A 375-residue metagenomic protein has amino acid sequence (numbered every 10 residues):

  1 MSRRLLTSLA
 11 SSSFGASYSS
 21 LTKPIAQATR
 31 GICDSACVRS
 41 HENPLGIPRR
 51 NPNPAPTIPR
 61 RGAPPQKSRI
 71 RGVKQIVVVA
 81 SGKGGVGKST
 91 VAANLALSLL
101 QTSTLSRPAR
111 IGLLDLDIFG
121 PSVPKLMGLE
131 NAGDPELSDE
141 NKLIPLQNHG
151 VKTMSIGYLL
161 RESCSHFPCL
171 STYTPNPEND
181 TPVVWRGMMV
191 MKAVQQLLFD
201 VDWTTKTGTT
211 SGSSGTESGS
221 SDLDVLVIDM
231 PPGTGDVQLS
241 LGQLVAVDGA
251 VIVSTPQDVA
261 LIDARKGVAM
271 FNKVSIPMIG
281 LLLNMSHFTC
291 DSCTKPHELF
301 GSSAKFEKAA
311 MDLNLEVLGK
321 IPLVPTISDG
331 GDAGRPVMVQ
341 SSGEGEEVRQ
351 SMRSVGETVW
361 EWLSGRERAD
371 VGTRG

Functional and structural regions predicted by a protein language model:
M1-L21: N-terminal chloroplast transit peptides
R3-L5, L21, I25-R61, V268-G375: C-terminal lobe/tail of nucleotide-utilizing enzymes
S68-K74: Phosphate-binding P-loop
V73, G84, L114-D115, V123 (+8 more regions): Residue-level signature of catalytic and energy-coupling elements of molecular machines, predominantly ATP/GTP-dependent
Q75-I118, D139, V268: Walker A/P-loop phosphate-binding motif and the immediately C-terminal alpha-helix
R107-W185, M191, S214-S221: Phosphate-binding loop that captures ATP/GTP phosphates
I118-G120, L159-R161, P175-P177, P232-T234 (+3 more regions): Conserved nucleotide-binding/hydrolysis micro-motifs of P-loop NTPases
F199-T205, S221, V225, V237-V259: Inter-motif core of Ras-like GTPase G domains
